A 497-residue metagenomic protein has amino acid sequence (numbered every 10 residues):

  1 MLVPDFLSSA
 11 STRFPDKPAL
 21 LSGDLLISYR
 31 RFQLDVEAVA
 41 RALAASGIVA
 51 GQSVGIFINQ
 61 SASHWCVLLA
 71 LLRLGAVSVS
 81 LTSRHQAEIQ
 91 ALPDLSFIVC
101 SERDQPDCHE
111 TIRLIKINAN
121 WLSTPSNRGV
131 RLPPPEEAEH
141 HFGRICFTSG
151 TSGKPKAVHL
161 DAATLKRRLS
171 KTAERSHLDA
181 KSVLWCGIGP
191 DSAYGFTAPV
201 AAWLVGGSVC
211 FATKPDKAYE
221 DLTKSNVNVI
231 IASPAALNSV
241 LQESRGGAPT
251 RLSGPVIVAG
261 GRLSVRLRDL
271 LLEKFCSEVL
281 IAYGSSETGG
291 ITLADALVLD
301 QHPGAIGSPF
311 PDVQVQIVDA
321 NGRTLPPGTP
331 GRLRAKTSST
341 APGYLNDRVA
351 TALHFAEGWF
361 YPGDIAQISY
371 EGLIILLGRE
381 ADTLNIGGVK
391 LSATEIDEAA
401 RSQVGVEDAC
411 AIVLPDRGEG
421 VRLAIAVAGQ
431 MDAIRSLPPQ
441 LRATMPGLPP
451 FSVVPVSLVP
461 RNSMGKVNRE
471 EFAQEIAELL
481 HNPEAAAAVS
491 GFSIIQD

Functional and structural regions predicted by a protein language model:
P15, R128-F147, K154, H177-V183: Conserved pre-ATP/AMP-binding loop-to-beta segment of ANL
P18-G47, Q52-S61, Q86, L160-A163: Conserved AMP-binding/adenylate-forming core of the ANL superfamily
S28-R30, G143-S170: Conserved AMP-binding A3 loop
K166-V183, P190-V229, E243: Conserved AMP-binding/adenylation subdomain of ANL enzymes
N228-A232, L241-H302, Q314: Gly/Ser/Thr-rich phosphate-binding loop
S308-D312, R323-H354, V389-L391: Conserved ATP/PPi-binding loop(s) of AMP-dependent carboxylate-activating enzymes
T337, G343, I365-P449, P460 (+1 more regions): AMP-binding/adenylate-forming catalytic core of the ANL superfamily
T444-V467, A485-Q496: AMP-binding/adenylate-forming catalytic domain of the ANL superfamily
